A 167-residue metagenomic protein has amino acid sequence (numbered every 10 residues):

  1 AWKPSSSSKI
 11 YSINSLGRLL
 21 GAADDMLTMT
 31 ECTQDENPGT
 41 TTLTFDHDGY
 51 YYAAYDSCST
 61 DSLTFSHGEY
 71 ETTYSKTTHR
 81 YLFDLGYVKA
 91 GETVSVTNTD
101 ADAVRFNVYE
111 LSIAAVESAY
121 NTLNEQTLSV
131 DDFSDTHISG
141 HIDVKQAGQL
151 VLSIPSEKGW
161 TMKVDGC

Functional and structural regions predicted by a protein language model:
A1-C167: Active-site-proximal, structured, solvent-exposed surfaces of multi-pass membrane proteins that position macromolecular
